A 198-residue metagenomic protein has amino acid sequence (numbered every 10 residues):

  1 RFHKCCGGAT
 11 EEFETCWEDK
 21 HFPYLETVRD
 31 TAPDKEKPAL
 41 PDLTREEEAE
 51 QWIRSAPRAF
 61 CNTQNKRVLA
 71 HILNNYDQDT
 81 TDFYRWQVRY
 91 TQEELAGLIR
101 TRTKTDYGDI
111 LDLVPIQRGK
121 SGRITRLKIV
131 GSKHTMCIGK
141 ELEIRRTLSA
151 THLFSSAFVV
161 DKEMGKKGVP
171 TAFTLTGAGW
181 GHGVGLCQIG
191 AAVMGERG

Functional and structural regions predicted by a protein language model:
R1-G198: Conserved, single-site charged/polar hotspot
